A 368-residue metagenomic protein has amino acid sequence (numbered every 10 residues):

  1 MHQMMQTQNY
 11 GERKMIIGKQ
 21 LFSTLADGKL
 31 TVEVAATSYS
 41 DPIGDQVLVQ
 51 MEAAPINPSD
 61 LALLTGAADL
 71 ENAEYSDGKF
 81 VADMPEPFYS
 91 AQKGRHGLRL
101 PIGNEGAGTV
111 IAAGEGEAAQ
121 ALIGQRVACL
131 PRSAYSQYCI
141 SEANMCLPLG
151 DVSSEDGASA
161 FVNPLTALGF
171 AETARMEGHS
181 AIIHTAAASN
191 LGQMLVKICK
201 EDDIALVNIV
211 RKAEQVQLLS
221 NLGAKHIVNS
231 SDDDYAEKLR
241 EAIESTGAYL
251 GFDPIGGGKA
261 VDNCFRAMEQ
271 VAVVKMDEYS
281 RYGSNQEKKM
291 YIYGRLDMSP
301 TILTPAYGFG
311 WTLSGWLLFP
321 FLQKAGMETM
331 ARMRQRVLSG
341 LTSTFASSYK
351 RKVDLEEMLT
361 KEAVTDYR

Functional and structural regions predicted by a protein language model:
Y10-I16, F265, V271-M276, F319-R368: C-terminal hydrophobic helical "lid"/dimerization subdomain of Rossmann-like NAD(P)H-dependent oxidoreductases
S40-P55, D69-P131: Glycine-rich beta-strand-centered segment in the early N-terminal region that forms part of a ligand/cofactor-binding
L122, A160-D233: Mid-domain Rossmann-like dinucleotide-binding core that forms the NAD(H)/NADP(H) cofactor-binding site
P131-N144: A structural motif shared across PLP-dependent enzymes of the aminotransferase-like
A134-Q137, R211-L218, I302: Short, glycine/polar-rich helix-capping loops at beta-to-alpha or helix-loop-helix junctions that flank or form
D156-G157: C-terminal boundary of histidine-terminating zinc-finger modules
E201-Y279, T329: Adenosine-nucleotide cofactor-binding segment
R281-A346: Rossmann-fold dehydrogenase core element
